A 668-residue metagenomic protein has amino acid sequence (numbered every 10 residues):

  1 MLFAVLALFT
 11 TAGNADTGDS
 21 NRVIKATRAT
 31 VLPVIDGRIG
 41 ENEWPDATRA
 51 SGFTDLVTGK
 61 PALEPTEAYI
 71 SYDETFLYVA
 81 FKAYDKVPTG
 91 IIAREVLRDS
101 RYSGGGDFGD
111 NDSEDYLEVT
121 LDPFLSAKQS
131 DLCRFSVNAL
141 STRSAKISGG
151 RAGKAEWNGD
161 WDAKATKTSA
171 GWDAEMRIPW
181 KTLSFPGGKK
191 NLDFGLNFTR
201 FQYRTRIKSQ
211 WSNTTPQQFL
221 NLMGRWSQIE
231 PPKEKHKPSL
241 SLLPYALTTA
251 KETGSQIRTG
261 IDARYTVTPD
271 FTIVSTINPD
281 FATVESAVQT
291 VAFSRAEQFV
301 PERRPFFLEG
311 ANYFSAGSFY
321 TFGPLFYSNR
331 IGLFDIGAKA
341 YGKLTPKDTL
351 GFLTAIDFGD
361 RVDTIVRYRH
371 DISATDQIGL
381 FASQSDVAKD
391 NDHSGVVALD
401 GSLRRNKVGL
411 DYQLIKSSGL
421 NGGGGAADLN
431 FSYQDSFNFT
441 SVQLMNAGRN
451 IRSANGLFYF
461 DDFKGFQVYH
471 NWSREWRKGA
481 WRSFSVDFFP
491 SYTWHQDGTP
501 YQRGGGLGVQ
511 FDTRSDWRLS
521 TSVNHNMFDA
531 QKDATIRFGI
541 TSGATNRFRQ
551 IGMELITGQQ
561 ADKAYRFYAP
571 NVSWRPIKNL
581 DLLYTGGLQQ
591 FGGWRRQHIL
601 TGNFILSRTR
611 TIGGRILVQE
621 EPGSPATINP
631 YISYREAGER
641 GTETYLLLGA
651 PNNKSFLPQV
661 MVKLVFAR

Functional and structural regions predicted by a protein language model:
M1-F9: Bacterial N-terminal signal peptides
A15-D363, R369-H370: Structural preference for beta-rich elements and adjacent junctions enriched in aromatics
R22, E64-T66, W161, T259-I261 (+9 more regions): Residue-level marker for the onset of beta-strands and adjacent loop->beta junctions in well-ordered domains
V34, E43-W44, K86-G90, R143 (+12 more regions): A short local loop/turn or secondary-structure capping micro-motif enriched for an aromatic residue
T75-L77, D131-C133, W172, K190-F194 (+15 more regions): Outer-envelope beta-barrel architecture signal
M176, D193-G195, T253, T272 (+5 more regions): Catalytic-domain carbohydrate-binding cleft regions of carbohydrate-active enzymes
K235-V274, D363-S418, I540-G552, Y568-L588 (+1 more regions): Surface-exposed extracellular loop regions of Gram-negative outer-membrane beta-barrel proteins
L333, Y341, D411-R668: Exposed, low-structure sequence patches enriched in small/polar residues
